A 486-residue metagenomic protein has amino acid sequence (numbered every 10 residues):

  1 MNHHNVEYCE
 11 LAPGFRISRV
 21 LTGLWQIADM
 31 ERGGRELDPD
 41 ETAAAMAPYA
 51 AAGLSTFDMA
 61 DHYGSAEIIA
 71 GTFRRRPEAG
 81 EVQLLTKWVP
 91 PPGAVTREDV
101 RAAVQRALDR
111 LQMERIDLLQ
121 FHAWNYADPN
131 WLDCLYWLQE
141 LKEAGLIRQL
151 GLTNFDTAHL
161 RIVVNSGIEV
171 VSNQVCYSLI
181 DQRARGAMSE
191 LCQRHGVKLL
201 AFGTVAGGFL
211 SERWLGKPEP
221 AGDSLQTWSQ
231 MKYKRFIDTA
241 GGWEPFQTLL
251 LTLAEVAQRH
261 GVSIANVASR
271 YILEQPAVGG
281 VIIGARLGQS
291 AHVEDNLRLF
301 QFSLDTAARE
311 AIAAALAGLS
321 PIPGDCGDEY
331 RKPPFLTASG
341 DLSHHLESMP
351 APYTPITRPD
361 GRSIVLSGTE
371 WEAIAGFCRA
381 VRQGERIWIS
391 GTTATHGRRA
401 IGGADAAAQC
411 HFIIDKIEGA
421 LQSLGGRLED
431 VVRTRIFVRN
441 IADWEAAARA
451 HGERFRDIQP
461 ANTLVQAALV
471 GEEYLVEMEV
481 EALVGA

Functional and structural regions predicted by a protein language model:
M1-V82, A351-Y353, A375, V381 (+1 more regions): N-terminal binding-site loop/beta-alpha segment at the start of enzyme catalytic domains that lines or forms
N2, A206-G207, D223, L336-D415 (+2 more regions): N-terminal presequence-like segments and the immediate start of the first folded domain
N2-V6, H195-K198, G222-T248, T252-E255 (+3 more regions): Terminal-tail/helix-coil boundary detector
E10, I17-L21, S55-T56, H62 (+10 more regions): Structural preference for beta-strand elements that scaffold enzyme active sites
F15, A184-W228, S263: Aromatic-lined glycan-binding groove of carbohydrate-active enzymes
T22, F57, A70, L84 (+12 more regions): Conserved, mostly hydrophobic/aromatic
M30, A47, A94-R183, V197-K198: Glycine/proline-rich, positively charged, aromatic-decorated active-site loop/lid region on the catalytic face
A45, D99-L108, L253, A407-Q422: Short, well-ordered amphipathic alpha-helical segments that serve as non-catalytic structural scaffolds within diverse
